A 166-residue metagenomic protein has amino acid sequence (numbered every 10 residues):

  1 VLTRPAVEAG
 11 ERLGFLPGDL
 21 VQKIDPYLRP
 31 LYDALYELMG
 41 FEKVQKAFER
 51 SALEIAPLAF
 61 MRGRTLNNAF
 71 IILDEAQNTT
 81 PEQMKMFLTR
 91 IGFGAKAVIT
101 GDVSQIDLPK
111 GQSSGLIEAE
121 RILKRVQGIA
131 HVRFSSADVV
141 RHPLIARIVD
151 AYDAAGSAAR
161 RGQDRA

Functional and structural regions predicted by a protein language model:
V1-L73, Q77-A166: Conserved helicase motor core of SF1/SF2 NTP-dependent helicases
